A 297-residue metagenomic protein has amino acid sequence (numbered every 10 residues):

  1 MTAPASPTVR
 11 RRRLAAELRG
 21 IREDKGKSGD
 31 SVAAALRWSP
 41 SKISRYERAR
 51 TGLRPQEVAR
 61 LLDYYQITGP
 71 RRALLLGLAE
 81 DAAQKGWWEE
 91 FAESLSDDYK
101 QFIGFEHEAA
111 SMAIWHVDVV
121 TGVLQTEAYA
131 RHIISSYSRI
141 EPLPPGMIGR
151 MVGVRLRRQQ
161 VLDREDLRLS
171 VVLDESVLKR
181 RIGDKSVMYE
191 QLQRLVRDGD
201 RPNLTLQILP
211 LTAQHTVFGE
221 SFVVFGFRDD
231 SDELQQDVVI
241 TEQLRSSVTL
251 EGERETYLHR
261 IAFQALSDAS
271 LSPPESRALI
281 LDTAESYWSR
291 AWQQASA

Functional and structural regions predicted by a protein language model:
M1-G86: Basic, Lys/Arg-rich alpha-helical nucleic-acid-recognition elements, primarily the DNA-binding modules of transcription
M1-T2, R11-L14, G29-A34, S44 (+5 more regions): Short hydrophobic/aromatic-rich motifs at helix boundaries and adjacent loops
R10, L36-W38, D98-Y99, V172-E175: A short alpha-helix capping/helix-coil boundary motif
A34-L36, E93-L95, L279-L281: Short secondary-structure junction/hinge motifs that connect adjacent elements
Y46, Y64-Y65, W87-F91, Y99-F102 (+5 more regions): Aromatic side chains
E47, E57, E106-E108, E175 (+1 more regions): Acidic-residue sensor for enzyme active/binding pockets
L76, A83-I134: Helix-turn-helix/homeodomain-like alpha-helical modules used for DNA recognition and transcription-factor dimerization
S111, W115-A297: Hydrophobic protein-protein interaction segments
